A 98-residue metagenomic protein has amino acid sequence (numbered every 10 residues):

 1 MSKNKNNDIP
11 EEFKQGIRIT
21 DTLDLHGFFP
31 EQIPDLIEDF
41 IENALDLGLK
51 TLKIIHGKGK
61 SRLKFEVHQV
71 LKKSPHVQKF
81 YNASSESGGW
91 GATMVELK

Functional and structural regions predicted by a protein language model:
M1-K98: Long, charged, low-complexity intrinsically disordered regions
